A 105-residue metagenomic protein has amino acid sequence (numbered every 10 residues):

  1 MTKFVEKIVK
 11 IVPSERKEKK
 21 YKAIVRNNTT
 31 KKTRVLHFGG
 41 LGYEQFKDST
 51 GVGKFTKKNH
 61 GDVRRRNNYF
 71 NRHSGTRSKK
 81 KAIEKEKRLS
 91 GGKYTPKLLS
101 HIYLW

Functional and structural regions predicted by a protein language model:
M1-W105: Arg/Lys-rich, low-complexity, intrinsically disordered basic segments
